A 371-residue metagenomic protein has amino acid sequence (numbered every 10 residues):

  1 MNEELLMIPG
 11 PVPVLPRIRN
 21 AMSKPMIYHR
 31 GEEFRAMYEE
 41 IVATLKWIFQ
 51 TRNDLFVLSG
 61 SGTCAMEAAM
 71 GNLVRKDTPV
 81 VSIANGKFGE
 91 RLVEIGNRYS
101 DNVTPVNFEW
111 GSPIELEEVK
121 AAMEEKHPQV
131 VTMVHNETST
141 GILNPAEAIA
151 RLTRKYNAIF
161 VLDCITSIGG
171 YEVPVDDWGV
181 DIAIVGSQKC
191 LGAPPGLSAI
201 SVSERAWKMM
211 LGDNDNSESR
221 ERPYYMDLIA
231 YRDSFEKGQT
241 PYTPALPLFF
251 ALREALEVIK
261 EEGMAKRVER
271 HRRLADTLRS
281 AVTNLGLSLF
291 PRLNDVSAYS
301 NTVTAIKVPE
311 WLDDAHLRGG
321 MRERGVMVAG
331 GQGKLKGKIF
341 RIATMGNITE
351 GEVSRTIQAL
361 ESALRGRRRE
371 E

Functional and structural regions predicted by a protein language model:
M1, K334, K338-E371: PLP-dependent enzyme catalytic core of the Aspartate aminotransferase-like
E3-S59, T63: A glycine-/small-polar-enriched, mobile loop at the entrance of the PLP active site in fold-type I
P13-V14, Q188-S280: Active-site C-terminal subdomain of aminotransferase-like
R52-V81, N85, G89-V93: Conserved beta-loop-alpha segment that forms the PLP phosphate-binding cup at the N-terminus of a helix
P113-G169, I182, C190: Active-site phosphate-binding strand-loop segment of PLP-dependent enzymes
V175-Q188: Conserved active-site segment immediately N-terminal to the catalytic lysine that forms the internal aldimine
S288-G320: Conserved PLP-binding catalytic core of the aspartate aminotransferase-like
